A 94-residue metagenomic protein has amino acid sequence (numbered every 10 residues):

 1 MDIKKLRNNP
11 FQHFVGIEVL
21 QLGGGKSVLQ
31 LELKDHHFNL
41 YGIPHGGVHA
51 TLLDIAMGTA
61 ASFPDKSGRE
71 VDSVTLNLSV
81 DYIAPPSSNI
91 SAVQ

Functional and structural regions predicted by a protein language model:
M1-H36: Non-catalytic linker/capping segments at the edges of enzyme domains
F11, G23-G25, D72-V74, N89-S91: Residue-level preference for beta-strand/loop junctions
F14-G16, N77-S79, Q94: Conserved beta-strand residues within beta-sheet cores
L33-Y41, H49: A short interface-forming secondary-structure element
I43-V48, V80: Histidine-centered catalytic micro-motifs
G47-G68: Active-site helix/loop of acyl-thioester processing domains in fatty-acid/polyketide metabolism, spanning hotdog-fold
T51, I55, N77-Y82: Hydrophobic alpha-helical segments of small multi-pass membrane proteins
V80-Q94: Hydrophobic beta-sheet segments that form the core/acyl-binding groove of ACP/CoA-dependent acyl-chain-processing
